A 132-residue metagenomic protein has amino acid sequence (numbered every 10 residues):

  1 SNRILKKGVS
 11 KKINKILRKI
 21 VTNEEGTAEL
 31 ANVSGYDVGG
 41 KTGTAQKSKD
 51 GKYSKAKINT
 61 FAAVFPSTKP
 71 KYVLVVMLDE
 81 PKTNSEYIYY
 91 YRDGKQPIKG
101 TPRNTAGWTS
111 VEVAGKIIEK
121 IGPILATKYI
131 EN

Functional and structural regions predicted by a protein language model:
S1, T127-N132: Acidic/histidine-enriched alpha-helical segments
S1-G8: Conserved catalytic neighborhood of penicillin-recognizing serine enzymes
G8, L17-A126: Active-site beta-strand/loop architecture of penicillin-binding DD-peptidases
